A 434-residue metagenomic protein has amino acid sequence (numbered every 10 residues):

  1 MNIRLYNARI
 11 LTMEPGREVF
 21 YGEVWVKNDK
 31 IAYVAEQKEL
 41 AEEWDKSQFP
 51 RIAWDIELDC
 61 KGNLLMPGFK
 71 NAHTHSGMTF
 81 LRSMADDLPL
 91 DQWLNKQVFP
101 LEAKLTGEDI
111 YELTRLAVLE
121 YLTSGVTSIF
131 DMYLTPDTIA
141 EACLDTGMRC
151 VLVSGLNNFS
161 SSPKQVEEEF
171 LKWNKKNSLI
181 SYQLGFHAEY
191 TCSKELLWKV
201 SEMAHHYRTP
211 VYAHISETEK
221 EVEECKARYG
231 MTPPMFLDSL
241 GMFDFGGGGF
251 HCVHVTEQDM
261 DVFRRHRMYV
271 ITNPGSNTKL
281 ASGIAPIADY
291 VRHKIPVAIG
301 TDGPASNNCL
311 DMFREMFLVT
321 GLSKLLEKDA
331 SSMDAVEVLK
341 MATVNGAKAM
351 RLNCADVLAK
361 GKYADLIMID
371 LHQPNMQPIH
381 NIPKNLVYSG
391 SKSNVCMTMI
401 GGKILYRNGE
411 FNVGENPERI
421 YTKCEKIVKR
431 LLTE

Functional and structural regions predicted by a protein language model:
M1-G22, V26-K27, A32, E42-K46 (+1 more regions): Active-site microenvironment of metallo-dependent hydrolases
N2-N7, E42-D91, R115, L119-T123: Replace "His-x-His-based motif
A8, V24, D29, G62 (+14 more regions): Divalent metal-coordination and catalytic microenvironments
F80-E112, L119, T146-S154, E219-G246 (+2 more regions): Active-site gating loops and adjacent loop-to-helix segments of metal-dependent hydrolytic enzymes
R82-G147, E167-K176, C424-T433: Alpha-helical scaffold segments that flank or form the walls of functional sites
T138-T256: Metal-coordinating catalytic core of metallo-dependent amide/deamination hydrolases
P163, E219-M231, D259-F263, A281-Y290 (+1 more regions): Histidine/acidic-residue-rich catalytic or RNA/ligand-binding cores of hydrolases and nuclease-related proteins
S239-G246, A288-H372, S389-G390: His/Asp/Glu-enriched, well-ordered alpha-helical/loop segment that forms or immediately abuts the divalent-metal
